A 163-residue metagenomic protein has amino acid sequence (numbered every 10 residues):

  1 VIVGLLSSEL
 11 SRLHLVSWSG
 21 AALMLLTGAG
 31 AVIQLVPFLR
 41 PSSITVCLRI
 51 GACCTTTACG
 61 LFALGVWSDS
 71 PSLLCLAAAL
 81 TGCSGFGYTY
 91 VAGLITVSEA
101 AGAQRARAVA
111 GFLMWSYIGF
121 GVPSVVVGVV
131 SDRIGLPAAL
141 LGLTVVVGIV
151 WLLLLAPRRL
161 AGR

Functional and structural regions predicted by a protein language model:
V1-L23: Extracytoplasmic gate region of multi-pass secondary transporters
S8, Q34-L39, V127-V129: Small-residue-mediated transmembrane helix hinge/kink sites in multi-pass secondary transporters
E9-L15, S43, V66, T96-A101 (+1 more regions): Helix-to-coil boundary motifs at intracellular loop junctions of multi-pass secondary transporters
S19-I44, G51: Transmembrane alpha-helices of Major Facilitator/SLC transporters
G28-V32, G60, I118-V122: Hydrophobic/small/kink-forming positions within alpha-helical transmembrane segments of polytopic membrane proteins
I44-G93: C-terminal transmembrane helical hairpin of 12-TM major facilitator-type secondary transporters
S84-Y88, A92-T144: A late C-terminal transmembrane helix in Major Facilitator Superfamily
G142-R163: Multi-pass alpha-helical transporter architecture, strongest for 12-TM Major Facilitator/SLC carriers used
